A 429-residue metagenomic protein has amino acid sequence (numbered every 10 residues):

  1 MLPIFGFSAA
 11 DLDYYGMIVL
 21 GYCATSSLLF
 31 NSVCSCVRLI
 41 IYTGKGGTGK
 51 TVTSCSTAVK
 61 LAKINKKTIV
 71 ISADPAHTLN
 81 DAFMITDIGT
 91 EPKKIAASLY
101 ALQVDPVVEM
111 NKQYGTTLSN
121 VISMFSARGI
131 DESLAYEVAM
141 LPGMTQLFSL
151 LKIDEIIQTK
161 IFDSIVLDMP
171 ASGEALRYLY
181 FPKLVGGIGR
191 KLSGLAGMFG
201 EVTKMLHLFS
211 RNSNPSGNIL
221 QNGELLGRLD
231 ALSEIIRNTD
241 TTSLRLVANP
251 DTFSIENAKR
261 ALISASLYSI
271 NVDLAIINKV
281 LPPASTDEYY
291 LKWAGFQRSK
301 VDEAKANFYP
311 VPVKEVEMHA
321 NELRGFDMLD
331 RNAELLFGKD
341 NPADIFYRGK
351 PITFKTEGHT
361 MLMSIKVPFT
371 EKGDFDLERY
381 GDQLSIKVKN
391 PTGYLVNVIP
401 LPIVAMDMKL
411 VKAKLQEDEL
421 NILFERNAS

Functional and structural regions predicted by a protein language model:
M1-L2, G6, C23, L28-L29 (+5 more regions): C-terminal lobe/tail of nucleotide-utilizing enzymes
L12-Y15, L20-C23: Short hydrophobic targeting helices and cationic amphipathic motifs that mediate membrane/organellar targeting
C23, L28-L39, T43: The Walker A/P-loop phosphate-binding site
V37-T48, T53, V59, K63-K67 (+2 more regions): Nucleotide-state-sensitive switch-loop elements of NTP-binding domains
T370-T392, A413-Q416: Forkhead-associated
V396-I399: A short macromolecule-binding patch
I403-E417: Short, surface-exposed loop/turn motifs with a glycine/proline- and acidic-biased composition
Q416-E425: C-terminal beta-strand-rich structural cap/linker in extracellular carbohydrate-active enzymes
